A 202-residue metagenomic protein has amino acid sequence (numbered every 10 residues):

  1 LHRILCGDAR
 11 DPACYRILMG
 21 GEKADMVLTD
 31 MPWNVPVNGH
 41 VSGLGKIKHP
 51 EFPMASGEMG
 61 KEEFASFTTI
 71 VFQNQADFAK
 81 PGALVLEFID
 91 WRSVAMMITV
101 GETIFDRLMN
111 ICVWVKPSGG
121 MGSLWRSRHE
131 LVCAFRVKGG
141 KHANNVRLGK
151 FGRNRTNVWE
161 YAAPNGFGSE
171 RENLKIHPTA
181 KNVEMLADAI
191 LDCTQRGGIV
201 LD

Functional and structural regions predicted by a protein language model:
H2-L201: Core catalytic lobe of class I
